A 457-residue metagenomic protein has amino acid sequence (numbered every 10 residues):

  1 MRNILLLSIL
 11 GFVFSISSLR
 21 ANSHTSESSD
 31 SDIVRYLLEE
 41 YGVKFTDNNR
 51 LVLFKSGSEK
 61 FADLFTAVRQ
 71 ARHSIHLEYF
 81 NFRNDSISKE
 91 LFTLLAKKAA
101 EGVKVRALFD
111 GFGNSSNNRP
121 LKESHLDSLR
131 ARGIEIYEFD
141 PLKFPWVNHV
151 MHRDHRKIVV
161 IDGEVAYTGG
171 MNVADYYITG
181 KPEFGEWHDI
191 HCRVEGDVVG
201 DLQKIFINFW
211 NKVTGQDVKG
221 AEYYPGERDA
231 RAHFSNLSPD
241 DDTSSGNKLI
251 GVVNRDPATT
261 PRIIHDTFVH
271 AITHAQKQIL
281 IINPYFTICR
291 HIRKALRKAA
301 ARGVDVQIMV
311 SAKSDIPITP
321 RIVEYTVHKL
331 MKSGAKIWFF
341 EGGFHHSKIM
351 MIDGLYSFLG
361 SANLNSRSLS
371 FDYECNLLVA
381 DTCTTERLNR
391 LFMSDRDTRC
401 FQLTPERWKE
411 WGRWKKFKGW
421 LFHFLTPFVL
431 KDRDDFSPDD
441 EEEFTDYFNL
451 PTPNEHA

Functional and structural regions predicted by a protein language model:
M1-I4: Positively charged n-region of N-terminal signal peptides that target proteins for export
L7-S15: Bacterial N-terminal signal peptides
F14-A457: Charged, low-complexity intrinsically disordered terminal segments
